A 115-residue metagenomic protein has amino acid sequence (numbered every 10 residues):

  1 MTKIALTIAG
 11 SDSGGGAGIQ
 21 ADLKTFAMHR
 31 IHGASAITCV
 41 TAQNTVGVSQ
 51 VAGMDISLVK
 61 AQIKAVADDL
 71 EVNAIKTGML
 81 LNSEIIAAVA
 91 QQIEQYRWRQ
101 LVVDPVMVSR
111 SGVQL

Functional and structural regions predicted by a protein language model:
M1-A74: Small-residue (G/A/S/T)-rich helix-start motifs and N-terminal tracts that mark the onset
A74-T77, L81-L115: Conserved beta-alpha-beta core of the PfkB/ribokinase-like small-molecule kinase fold
